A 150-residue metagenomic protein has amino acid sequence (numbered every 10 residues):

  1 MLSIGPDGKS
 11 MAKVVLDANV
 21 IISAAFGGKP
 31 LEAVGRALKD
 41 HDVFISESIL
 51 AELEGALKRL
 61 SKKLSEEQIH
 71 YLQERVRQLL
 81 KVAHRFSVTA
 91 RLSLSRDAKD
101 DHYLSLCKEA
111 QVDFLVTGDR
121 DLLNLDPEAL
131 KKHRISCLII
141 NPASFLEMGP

Functional and structural regions predicted by a protein language model:
M1-I45: Short, well-structured N-terminal submotif of metal-dependent ribonuclease cores
D17-A18, I45-S46, G118-D119, N141: A secondary-structure boundary/capping signal
S23-A25, A56, L125, M148-G149: Residues that scaffold the ATP/ADP-binding catalytic core of kinase and kinase-like folds
G28-L31, R36, R59, E128-K132: Short, glycine/charged-enriched secondary-structure capping and boundary segments
A37-D40, F44-R91: PIN-domain endoribonuclease scaffold, especially VapC-family toxins
A51-E52, T89-L94, P142-P150: A short acidic, often aromatic-flanked loop/helix-cap motif at beta-alpha or helix-coil junctions that lines enzyme
K81-R120, N124-P127: Active-site neighborhoods of divalent-metal-dependent phosphate/nucleic-acid chemistry enzymes
A110, R120-P150: Acidic, PIN/NYN-like endoribonuclease modules and their adjacent C-terminal/linker elements
